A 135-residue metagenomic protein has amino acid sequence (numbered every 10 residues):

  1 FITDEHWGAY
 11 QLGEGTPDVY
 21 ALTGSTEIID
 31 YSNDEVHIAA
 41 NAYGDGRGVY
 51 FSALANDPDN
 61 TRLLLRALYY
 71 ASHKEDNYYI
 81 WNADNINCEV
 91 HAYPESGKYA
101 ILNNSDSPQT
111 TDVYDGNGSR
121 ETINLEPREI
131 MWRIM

Functional and structural regions predicted by a protein language model:
F1-M135: A conserved amphipathic helix/loop scaffold that creates a polar/acidic microenvironment used either to coordinate
